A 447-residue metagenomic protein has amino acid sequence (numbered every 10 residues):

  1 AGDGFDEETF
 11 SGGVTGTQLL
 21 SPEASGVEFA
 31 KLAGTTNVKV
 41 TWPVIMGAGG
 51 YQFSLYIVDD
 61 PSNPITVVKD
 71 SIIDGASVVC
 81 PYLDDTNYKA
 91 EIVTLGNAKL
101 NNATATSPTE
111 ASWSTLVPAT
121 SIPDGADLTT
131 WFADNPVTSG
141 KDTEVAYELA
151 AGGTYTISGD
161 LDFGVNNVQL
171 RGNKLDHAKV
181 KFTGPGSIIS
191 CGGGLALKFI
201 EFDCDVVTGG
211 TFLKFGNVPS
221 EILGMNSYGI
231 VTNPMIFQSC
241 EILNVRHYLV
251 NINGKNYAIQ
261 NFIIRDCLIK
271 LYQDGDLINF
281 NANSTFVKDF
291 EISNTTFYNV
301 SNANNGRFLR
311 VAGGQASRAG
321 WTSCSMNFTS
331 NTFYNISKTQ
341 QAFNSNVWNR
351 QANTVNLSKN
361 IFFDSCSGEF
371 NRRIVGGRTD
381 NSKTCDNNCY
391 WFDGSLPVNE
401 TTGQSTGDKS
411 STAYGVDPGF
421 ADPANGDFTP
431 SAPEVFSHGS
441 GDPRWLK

Functional and structural regions predicted by a protein language model:
A1, V78-N102: Beta-strand-rich modules
G2-L19, L95-P118: Extracellular fibronectin type III
T35-A48: Conserved aromatic anchor
A98-L100, S158-D160, K181-G186, D205-F215 (+7 more regions): Short glycine/acidic-rich loop motifs that flank beta-strands on beta-rich extracellular proteins
G125-T130, P136, K141-V168, L175-G184: N-terminal extracellular ligand-recognition/capping segment immediately after the signal peptide
N166-T211, V416-P418: Right-handed parallel beta-helix/beta-spiral solenoid domain characteristic of secreted/periplasmic
G193-C204, N226-R246, A258-G275, F286-A303 (+4 more regions): Right-handed parallel beta-helix
G407-K447: C-terminal accessory segments
